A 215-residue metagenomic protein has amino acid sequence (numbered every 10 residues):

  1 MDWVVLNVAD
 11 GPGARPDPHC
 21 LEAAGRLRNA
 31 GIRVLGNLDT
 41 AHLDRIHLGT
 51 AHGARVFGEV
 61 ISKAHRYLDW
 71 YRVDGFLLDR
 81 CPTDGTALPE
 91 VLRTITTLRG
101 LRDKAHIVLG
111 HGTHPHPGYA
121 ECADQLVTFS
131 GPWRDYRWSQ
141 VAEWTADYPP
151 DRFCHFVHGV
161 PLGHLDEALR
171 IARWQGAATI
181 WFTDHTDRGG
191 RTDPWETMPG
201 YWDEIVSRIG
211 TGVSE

Functional and structural regions predicted by a protein language model:
M1-E215: Glycan-processing catalytic domains of CAZymes
